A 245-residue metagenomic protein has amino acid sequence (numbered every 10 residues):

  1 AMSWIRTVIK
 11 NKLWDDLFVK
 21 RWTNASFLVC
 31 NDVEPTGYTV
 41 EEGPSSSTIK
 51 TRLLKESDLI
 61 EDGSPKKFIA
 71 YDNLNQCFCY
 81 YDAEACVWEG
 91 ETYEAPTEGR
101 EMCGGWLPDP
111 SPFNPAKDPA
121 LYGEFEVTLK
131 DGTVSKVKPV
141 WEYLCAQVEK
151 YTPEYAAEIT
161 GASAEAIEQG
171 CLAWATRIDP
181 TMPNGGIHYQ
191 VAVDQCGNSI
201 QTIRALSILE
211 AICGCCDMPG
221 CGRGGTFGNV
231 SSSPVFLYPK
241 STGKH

Functional and structural regions predicted by a protein language model:
A1-P180: Long, well-ordered, tryptophan-enriched scaffold segments
V148, E154, A166, G170 (+1 more regions): A glycine-rich, hydrophobic/aromatic-adjacent loop/helix-cap motif
